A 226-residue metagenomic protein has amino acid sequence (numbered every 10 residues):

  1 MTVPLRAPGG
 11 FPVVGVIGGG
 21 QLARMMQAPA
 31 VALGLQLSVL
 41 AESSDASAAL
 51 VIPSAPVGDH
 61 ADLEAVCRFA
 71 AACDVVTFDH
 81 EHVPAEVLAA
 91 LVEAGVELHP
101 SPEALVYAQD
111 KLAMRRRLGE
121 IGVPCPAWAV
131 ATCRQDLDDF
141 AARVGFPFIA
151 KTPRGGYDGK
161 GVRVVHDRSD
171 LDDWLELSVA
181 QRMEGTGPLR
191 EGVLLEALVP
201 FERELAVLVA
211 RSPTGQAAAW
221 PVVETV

Functional and structural regions predicted by a protein language model:
M1-R116, E120, Q135: ATP-binding N-terminal substructure of ATP-dependent carboxylate-amine bond-forming enzymes
Y107-A206, A210-V226: Active-site nucleotide/adenylate-binding loops and adjacent lid/helix of ATP-dependent enzymes
